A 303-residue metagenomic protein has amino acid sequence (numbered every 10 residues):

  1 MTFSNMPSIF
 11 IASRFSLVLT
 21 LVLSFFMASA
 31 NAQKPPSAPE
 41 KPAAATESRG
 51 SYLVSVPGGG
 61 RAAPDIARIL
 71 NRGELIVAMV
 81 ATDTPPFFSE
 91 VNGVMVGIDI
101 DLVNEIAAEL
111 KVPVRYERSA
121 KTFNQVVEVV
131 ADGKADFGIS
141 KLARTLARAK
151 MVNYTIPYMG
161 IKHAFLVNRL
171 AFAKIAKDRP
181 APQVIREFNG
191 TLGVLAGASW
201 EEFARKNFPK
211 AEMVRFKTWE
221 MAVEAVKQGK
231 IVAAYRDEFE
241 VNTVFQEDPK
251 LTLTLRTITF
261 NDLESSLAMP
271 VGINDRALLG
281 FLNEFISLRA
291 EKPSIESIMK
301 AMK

Functional and structural regions predicted by a protein language model:
M1-A12: N-terminal secretory signal peptides that target proteins for export/translocation
R14-F26: Bacterial N-terminal signal peptides
P36-A63, A67, I100-E109, R169-R179 (+3 more regions): Extended ligand-binding regions for polar small-molecule ligands
E40-K141, K150, R215: Extracytoplasmic small-molecule ligand-binding "clamshell" domains of the periplasmic binding protein/Venus flytrap
A81-T82, M159-V167, F172, E238-S287 (+1 more regions): Periplasmic-binding protein-like
A81-T84, G93-E109, G160, A164-T218 (+2 more regions): Bilobed "Venus flytrap"/periplasmic-binding protein-like clamshell domains and structurally analogous long
N104, A108, P113-I185, L255-D262: Acidic, polar ligand-binding/catalytic clefts
N124-Q125, K141-K150, K206, K227-Q228 (+1 more regions): A ligand-binding cleft/hinge motif common to bilobed small-molecule-binding domains
